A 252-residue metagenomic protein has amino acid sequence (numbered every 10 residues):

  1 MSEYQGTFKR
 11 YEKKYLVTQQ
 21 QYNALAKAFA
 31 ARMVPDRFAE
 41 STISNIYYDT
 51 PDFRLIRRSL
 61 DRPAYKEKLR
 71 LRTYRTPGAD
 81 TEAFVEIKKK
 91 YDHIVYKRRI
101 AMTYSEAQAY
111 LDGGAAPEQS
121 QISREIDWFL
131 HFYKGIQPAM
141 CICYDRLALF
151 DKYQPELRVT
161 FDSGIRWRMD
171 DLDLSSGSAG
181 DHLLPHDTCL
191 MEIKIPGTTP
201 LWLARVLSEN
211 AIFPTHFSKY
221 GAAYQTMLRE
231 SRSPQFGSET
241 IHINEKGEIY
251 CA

Functional and structural regions predicted by a protein language model:
M1-A252: Phosphate-end processing signature that detects enzymes handling 5′-triphosphorylated RNA and polyphosphate
